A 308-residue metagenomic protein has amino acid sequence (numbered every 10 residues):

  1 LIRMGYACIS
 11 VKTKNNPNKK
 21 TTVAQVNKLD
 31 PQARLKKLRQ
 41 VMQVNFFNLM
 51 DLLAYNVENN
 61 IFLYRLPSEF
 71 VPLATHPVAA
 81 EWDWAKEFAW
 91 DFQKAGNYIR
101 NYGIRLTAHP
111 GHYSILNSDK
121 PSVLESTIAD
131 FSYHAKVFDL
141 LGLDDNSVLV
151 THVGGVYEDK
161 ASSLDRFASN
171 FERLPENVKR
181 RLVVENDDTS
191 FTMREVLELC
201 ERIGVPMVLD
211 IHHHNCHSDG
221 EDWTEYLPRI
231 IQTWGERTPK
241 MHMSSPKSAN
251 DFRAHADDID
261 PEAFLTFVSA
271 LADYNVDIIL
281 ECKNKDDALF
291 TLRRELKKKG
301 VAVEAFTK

Functional and structural regions predicted by a protein language model:
L1-R105, H112-I128, S132-L143, V148 (+7 more regions): Alpha/beta catalytic barrel-like cores
L149-G154: Short, charge-patterned binding micro-sites
G155-D165: Loop-centered beta-sheet repeat module
V156, D188-T189, K285: Short beta->alpha junction loops/turns
A161, V184-S190: Domain-core and long-helix interface of multi-subunit machines
F191-T192, H212-C216: Short acidic, Gly/Ser-rich segments with clustered Asp/Glu that frequently serve as metal-coordination loops in enzyme
